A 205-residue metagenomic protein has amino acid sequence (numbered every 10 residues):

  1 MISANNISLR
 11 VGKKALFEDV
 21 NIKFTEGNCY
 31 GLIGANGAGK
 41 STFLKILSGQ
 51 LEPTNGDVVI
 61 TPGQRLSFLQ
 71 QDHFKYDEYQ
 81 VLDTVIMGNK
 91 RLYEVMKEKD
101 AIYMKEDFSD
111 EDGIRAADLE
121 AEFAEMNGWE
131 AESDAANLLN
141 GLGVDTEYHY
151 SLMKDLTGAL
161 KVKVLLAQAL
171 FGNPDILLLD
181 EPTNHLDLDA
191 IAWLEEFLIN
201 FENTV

Functional and structural regions predicted by a protein language model:
M1-V205: ABC ATP-binding cassette signature C-motif
